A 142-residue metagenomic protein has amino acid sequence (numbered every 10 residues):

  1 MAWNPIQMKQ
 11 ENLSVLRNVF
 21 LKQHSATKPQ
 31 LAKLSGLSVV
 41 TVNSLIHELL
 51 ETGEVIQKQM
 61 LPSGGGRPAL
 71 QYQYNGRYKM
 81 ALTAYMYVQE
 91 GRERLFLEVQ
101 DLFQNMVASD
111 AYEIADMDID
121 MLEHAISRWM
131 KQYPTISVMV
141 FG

Functional and structural regions predicted by a protein language model:
M1-K28, A32: Extreme N-terminal segment that seeds HTH/winged-HTH DNA-binding domains in transcriptional regulators
Q23, T52-G53: Alpha-helix C-caps/helix-loop-beta hinges
K33, L50-E51: Alpha-helical residues within the helix-turn-helix
S38-T41, L45: Short coil turns linking two alpha-helices in DNA-binding domains
E48, K58, G66: Entry/capping segment at the start of metal-dependent catalytic domains with acidic active-site entry clusters
G53-M60: A short, conserved structural fragment
G66-A108: Gly/Thr-rich phosphate-binding beta-strand-loop-beta motif of the actin/hexokinase/Hsp70
D101-G142: Mid-protein regulatory/catalytic core that forms ligand/cofactor-binding pockets and protein-protein interaction
